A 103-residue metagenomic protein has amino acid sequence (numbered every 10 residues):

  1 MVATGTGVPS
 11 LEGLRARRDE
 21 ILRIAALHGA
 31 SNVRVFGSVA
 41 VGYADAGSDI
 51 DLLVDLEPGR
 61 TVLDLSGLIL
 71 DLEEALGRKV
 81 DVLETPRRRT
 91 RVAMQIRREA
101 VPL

Functional and structural regions predicted by a protein language model:
M1-N32, A40-A46, E57-L103: Catalytic core of pol beta-like nucleotidyltransferases
V35: Conserved histidines in hydrophobic membrane contexts and catalytic metal-binding motifs
S48-I50: Change "...and in nucleic-acid phosphodiester-cleaving endonucleases..." to "...and in nucleic-acid processing enzymes
V54: Structural signature of FAD isoalloxazine-binding scaffolds in flavoprotein oxidoreductases
